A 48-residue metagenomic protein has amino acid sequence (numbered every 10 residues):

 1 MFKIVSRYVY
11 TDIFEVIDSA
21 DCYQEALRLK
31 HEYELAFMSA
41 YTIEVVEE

Functional and structural regions predicted by a protein language model:
M1-I17, Y23, E32-L35: N-terminal acidic leader/helix
I13-F14, L27, H31-E48: Short, mixed-charge low-complexity intrinsically disordered segments
D21-C22, E48: Intrinsic disorder/low-complexity segments
